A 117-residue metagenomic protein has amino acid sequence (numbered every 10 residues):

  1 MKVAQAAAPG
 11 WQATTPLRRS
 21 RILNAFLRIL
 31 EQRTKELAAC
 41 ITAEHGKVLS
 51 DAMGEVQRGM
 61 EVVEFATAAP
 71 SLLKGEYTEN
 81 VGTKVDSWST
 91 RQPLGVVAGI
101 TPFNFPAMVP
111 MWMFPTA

Functional and structural regions predicted by a protein language model:
M1-L73: Glycine-rich loop-to-alpha-helix module at the N-terminal edge of alpha/beta enzyme cores
E76-A117: Conserved small-residue-rich beta-alpha loop and adjacent elements that most often cradle the phosphate/pyrophosphate
